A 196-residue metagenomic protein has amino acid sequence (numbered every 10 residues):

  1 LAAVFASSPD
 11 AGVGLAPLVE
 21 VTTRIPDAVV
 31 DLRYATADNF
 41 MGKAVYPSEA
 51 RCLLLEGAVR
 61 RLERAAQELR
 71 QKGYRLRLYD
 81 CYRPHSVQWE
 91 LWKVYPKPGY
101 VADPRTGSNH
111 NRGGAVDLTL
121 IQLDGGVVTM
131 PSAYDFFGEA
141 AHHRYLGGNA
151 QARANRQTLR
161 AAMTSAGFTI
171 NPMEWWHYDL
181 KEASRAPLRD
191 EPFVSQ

Functional and structural regions predicted by a protein language model:
V4-C81, K93-M173, D179-Q196: Extracytoplasmic cell-surface/polysaccharide-interacting catalytic and binding patches
P84: Segments that shape or occlude catalytic/ligand-binding pockets
V87-Q88: Short, well-ordered surface patches within globular domains
